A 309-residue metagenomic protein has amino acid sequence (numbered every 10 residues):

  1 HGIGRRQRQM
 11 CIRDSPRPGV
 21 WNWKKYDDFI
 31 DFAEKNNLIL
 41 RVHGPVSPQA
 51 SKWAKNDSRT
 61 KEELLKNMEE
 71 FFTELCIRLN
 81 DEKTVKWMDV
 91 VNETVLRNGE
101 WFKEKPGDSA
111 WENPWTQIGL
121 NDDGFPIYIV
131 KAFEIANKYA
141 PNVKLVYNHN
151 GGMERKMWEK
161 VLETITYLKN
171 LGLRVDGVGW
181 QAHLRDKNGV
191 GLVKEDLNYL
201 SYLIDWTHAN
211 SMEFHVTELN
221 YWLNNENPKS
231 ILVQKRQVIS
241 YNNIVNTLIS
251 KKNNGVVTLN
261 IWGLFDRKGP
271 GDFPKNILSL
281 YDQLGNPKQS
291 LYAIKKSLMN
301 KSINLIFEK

Functional and structural regions predicted by a protein language model:
H1-I12: Single conserved hydrophobic/aromatic residue that forms the stacking wall/gate of nucleotide- or nucleobase-binding
R5, A33, L75, M88 (+4 more regions): Conserved, mostly hydrophobic/aromatic
R5, N92, A140-N150, L162-V193 (+1 more regions): Aromatic- and acid-rich polysaccharide-binding/catalytic face of secreted or lumenal carbohydrate-active enzymes
R13-C76, N121-V146, V193-F214: Aromatic-lined substrate-binding rim segments of carbohydrate-active enzymes
P16-R17, R78, T94-D122, I135 (+2 more regions): Aromatic-rich peripheral "rim/lid" segments of glycoside hydrolase catalytic domains that contact and position glycan
F32, D57-E93, N121-I135, K160-L171 (+1 more regions): An active-site-proximal structural segment forming one wall of the substrate-binding cleft that immediately precedes
W87-N92, F125-W158, F214-N220, N224 (+1 more regions): Aromatic-lined carbohydrate-recognition surfaces of secreted/lumenal glycan-active proteins
G99-K103, A132-F133, E154-L171, V193-D196: Distinct, well-ordered alpha-helical segments
